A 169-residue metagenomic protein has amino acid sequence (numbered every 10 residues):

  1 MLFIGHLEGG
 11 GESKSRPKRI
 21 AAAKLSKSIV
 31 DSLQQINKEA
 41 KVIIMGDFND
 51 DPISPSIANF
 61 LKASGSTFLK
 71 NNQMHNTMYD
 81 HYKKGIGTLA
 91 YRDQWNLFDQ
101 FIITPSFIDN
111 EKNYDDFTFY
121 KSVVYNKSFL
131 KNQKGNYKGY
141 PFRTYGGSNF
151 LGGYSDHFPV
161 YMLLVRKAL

Functional and structural regions predicted by a protein language model:
M1-G9: Active-site-proximal beta-strand elements of phosphoester/diester hydrolases
L7, D47-F48: Active-site metal-binding loops of divalent metal-dependent hydrolases
G9-G10, K167: Short coil/turn motifs at secondary-structure junctions
E12-P17, P55-I57: A short secondary-structure junction signal
S15-K38: A long, amphipathic alpha-helix that forms part of the scaffold/cap immediately adjacent to metal-dependent active
Q34-A40, D50-L169: Metal-dependent phosphoester-hydrolase catalytic domains
